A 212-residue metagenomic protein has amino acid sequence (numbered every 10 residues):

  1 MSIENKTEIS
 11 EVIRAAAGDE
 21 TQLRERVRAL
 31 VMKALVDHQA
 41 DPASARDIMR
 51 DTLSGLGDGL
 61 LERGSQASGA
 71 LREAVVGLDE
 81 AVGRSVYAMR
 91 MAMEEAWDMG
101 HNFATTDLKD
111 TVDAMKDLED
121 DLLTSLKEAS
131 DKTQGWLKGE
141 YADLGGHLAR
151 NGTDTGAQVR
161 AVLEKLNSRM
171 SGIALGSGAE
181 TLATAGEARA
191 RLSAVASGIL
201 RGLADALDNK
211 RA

Functional and structural regions predicted by a protein language model:
E8-K210: Extended, low-complexity, charged alpha-helical tracts that assemble into coiled-coils or amphipathic helices used
